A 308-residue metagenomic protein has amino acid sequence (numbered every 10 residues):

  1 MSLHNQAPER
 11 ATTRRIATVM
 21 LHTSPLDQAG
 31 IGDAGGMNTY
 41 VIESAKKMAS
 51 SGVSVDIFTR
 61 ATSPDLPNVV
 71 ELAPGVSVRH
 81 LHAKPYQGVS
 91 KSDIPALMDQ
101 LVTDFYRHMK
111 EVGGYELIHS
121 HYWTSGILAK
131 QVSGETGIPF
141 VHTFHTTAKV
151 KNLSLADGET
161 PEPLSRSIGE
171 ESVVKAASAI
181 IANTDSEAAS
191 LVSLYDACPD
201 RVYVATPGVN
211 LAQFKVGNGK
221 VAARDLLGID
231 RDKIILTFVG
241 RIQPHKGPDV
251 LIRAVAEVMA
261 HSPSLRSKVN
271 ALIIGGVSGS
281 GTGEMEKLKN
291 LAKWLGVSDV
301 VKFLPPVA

Functional and structural regions predicted by a protein language model:
M1-V78: N-terminal subdomain of nucleotide-sugar transferases
I16-A17, S133-L153, P163, I181: Active-site proximal beta-strand in glycosyltransferases
G32-A34, K151-S172: Nucleotide-sugar donor phosphate/pyrophosphate-binding loop at the beta->alpha transition of glycosyltransferases
A61-S63, P163, I168-V204, V209-L211: A short, active-site helix/loop in glycosyltransferases that binds the activated sugar's phosphate group
H108-S125, A129, I138-P139: Short N-terminal targeting/anchoring amphipathic segment
K215-I229, L288: A short helix/loop element that forms part of the nucleotide-sugar donor recognition site in Leloir-type
D230-K246, I252-V255, L272: Conserved donor-binding/catalytic core segment of Leloir-type glycosyltransferases
K268, G275-G276, T282-A308: Nucleotide-activated donor-binding/catalytic signature segment of Leloir-type glycosyltransferases, i.e., the conserved
